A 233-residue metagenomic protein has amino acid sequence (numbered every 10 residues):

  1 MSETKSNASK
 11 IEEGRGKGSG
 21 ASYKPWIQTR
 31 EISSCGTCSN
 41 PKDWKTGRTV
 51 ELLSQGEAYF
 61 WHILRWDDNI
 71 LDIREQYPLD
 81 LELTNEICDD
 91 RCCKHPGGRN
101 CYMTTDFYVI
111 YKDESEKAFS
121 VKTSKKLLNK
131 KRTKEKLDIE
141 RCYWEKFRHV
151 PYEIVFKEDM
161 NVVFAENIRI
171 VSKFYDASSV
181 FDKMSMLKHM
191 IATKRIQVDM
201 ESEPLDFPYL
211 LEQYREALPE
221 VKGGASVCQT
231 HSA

Functional and structural regions predicted by a protein language model:
M1-A233: Electrostatic, structured charged patches in enzyme active sites and in nucleic-acid/phosphate-binding
